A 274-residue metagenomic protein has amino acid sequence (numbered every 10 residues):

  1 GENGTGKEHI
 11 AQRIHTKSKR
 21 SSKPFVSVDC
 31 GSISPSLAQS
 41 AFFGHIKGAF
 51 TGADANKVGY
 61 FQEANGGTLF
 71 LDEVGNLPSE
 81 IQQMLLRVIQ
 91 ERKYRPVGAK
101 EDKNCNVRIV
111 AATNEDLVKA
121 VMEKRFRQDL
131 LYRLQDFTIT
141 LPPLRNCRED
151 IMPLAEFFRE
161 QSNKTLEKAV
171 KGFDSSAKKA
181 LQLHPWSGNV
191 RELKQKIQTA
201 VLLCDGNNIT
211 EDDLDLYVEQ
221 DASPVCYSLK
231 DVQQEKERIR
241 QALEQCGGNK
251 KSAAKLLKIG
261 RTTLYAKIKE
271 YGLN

Functional and structural regions predicted by a protein language model:
G1-T51, Q62-P78, P143-R148, K196: Conserved post-Walker A coupling segment in P-loop NTPases
T5, V28, F42, A64 (+12 more regions): Conserved RecA-like P-loop NTPase ATPase core
R13, A41, M84-R87, K93 (+4 more regions): Alpha-helical transmission elements in cytosolic ATPase-linked domains
S18-K23, G98-R108, D116-Q220, C246-G247: Nucleotide-binding/hydrolysis machinery
V26, N56-G66, F70, P78-M84 (+2 more regions): AAA+/SF3 P-loop NTPase mechanochemical coupling elements
G48-A55, E91-P96, Q245: Short gly/ser/thr-rich secondary-structure transition/capping motifs
Q195, C226-N274: Bacterial C-terminal helix-turn-helix
